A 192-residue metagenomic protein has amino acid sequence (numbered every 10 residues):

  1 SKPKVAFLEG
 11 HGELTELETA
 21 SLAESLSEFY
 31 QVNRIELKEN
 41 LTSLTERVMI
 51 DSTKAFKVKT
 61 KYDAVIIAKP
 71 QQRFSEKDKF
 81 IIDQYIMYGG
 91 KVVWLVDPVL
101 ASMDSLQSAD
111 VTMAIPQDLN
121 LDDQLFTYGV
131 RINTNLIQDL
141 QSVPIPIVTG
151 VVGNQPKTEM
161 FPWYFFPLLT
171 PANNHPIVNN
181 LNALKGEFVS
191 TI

Functional and structural regions predicted by a protein language model:
S1, T15-I192: Acidic, S/T/G-rich, low-cysteine, solvent-exposed domains in lumenal/extracellular/periplasmic regions of secretory
P3-T15: Short hydrophobic beta-strand segments
